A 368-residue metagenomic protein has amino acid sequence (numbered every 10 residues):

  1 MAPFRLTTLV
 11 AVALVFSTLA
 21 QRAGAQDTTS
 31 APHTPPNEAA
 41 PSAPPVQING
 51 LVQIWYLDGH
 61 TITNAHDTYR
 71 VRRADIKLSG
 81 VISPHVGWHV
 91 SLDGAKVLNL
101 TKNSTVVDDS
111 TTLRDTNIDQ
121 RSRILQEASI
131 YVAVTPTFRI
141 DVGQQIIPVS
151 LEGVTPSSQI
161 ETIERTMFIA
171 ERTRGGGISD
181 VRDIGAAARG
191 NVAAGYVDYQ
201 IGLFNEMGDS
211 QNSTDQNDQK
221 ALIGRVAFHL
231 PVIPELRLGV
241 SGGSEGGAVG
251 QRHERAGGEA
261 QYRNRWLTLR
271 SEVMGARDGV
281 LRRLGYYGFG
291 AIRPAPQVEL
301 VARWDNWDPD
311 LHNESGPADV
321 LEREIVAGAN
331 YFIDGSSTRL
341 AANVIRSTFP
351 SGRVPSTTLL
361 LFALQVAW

Functional and structural regions predicted by a protein language model:
M1-F4: N-terminal secretory signal peptides that target proteins for export/translocation
T7-T18: Bacterial N-terminal signal peptides
A20-Q26: Boundary at the C-terminal end of the N-terminal hydrophobic targeting segment
T34-G208, D218-I223, A227-R237, L284-H312 (+1 more regions): Outer membrane beta-barrel
T63-T68, A95-L98, I178-S179, Q211-D218 (+4 more regions): Solvent-exposed loop/turn segments connecting transmembrane beta-strands in outer-membrane beta-barrel proteins
V226, A327-I333, T338, S356-W368: Outer-membrane beta-barrel "beta-signal"
R237-G279: Oxyanion-binding "anion nests"
L300-R303, G328-N330, S337-I345: Conserved active-site loop/cleft motifs that coordinate metal ions or position small ligands
